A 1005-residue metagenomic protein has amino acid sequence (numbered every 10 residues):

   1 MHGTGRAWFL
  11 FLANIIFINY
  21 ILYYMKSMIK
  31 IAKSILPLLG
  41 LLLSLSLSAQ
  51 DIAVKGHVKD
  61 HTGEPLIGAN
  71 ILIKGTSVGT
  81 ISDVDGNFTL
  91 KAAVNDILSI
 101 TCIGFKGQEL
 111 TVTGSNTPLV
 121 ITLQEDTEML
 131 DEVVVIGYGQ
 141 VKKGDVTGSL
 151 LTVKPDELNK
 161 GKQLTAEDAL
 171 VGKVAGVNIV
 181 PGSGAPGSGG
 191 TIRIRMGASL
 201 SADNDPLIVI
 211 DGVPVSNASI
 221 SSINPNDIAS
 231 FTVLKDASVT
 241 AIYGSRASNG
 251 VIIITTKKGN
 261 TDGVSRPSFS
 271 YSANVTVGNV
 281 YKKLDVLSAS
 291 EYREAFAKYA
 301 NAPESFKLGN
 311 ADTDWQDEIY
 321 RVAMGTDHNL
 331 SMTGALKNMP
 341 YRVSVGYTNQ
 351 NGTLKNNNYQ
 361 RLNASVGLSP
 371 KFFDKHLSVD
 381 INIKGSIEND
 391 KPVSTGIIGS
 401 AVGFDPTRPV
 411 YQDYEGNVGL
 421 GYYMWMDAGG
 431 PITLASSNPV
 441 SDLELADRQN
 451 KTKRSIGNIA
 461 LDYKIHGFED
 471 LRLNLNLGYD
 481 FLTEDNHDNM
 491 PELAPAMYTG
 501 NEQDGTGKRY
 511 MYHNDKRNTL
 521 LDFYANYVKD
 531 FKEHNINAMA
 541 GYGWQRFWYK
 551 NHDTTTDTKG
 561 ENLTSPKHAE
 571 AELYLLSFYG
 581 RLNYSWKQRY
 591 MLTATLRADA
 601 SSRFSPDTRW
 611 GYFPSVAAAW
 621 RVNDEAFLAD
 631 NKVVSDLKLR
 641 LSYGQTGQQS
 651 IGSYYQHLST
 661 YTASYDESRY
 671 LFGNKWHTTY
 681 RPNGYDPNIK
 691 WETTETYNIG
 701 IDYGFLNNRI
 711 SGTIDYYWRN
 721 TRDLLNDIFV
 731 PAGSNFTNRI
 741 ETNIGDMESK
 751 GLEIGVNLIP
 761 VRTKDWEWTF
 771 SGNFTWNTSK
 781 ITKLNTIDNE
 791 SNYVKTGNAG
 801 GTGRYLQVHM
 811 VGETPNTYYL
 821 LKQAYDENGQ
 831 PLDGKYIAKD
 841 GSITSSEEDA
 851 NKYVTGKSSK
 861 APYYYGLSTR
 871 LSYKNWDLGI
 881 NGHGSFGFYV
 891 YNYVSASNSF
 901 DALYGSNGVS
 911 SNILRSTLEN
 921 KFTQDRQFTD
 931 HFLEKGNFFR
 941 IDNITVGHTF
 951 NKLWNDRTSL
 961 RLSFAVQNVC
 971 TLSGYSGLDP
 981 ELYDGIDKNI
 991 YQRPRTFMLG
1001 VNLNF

Functional and structural regions predicted by a protein language model:
H2, W8-S386, S394, M426 (+6 more regions): Short, small/polar-rich motifs associated with maturation and membrane association, primarily at protein termini
G63, G86, G416, G429-G430 (+3 more regions): Detector for glycine-centered tight turns/loop "hinges" at secondary-structure junctions
I71, I100, I208, Y584 (+4 more regions): Short aromatic-centered micro-motifs
V153, E167-K173, R739-E748, E790-Y818 (+3 more regions): C-terminal extracellular loops and terminal segments of Gram-negative outer membrane beta-barrel proteins
L158, N204-D205, A323-T326, Q360-L362 (+8 more regions): Extracellular/periplasmic, surface-exposed regions of secreted and cell-surface proteins
S270-N310, Y655-Q656, T742, V761-S859 (+1 more regions): Conserved small-residue
Q316, V440, S601, H883-Q967: Extracytoplasmic gating/loop element in the C-terminal half of outer-membrane beta-barrel translocons and assembly
S858-Y891: Glycine-rich, aromatic-lined ligand/substrate-binding cores of catalytic and carbohydrate-binding domains
